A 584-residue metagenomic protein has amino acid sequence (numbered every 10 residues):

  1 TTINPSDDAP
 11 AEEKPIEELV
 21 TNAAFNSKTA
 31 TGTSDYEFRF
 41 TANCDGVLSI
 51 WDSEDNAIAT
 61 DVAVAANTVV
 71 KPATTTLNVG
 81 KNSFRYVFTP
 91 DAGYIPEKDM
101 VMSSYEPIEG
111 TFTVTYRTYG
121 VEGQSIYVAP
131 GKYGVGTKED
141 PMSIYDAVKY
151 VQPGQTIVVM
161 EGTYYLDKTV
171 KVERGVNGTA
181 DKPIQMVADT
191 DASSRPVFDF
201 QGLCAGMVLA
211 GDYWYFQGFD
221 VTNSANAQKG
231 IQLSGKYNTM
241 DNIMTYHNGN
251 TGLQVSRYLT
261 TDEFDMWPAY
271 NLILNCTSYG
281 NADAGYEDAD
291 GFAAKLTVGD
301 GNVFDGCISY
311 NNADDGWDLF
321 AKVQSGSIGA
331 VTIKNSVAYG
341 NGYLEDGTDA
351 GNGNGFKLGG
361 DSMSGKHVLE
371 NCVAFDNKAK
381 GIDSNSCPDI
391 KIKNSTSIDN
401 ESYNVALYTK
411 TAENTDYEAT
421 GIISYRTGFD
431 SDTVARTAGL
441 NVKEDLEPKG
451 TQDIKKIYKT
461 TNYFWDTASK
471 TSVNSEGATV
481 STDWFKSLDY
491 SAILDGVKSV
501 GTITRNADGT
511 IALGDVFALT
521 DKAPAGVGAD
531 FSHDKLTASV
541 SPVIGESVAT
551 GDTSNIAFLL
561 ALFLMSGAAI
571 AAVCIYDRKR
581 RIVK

Functional and structural regions predicted by a protein language model:
T2-T33: Short, compositionally biased P/S/T/A/G/V-rich stretches that sit at domain boundaries
S27, D55, A412-V543: Acidic, glycine- and Ser/Thr-rich low-complexity intrinsically disordered tracts in extracellular/secreted proteins
G123-L166: Acidic Gly/Asp/Thr-rich repetitive segments characteristic of extracellular carbohydrate-active and adhesion proteins
A129, M160, E173, V187-D189 (+23 more regions): Feature marks extracellular polysaccharide-active and adherence modules
V159, M186, W214-G218, N238-D241 (+13 more regions): All-beta strand scaffolds that present successive hydrophobic residues in beta-strands
D167-V170, F200-L209, S224-L233, G249-V255 (+11 more regions): Short glycine/acidic-rich loop motifs that flank beta-strands on beta-rich extracellular proteins
N177-K229, A282: Right-handed parallel beta-helix/beta-spiral solenoid domain characteristic of secreted/periplasmic
G567-K584: C-terminal membrane-anchoring or membrane-association module
